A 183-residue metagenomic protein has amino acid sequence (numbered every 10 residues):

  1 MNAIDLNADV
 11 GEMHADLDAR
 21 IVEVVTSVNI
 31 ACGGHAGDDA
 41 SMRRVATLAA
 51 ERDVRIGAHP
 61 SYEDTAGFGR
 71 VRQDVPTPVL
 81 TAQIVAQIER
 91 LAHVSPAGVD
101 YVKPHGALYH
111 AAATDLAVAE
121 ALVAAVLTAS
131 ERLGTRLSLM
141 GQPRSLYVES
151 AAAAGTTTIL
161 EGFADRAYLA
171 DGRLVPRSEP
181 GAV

Functional and structural regions predicted by a protein language model:
I4-A8, V28-I30, I56-P60, D100-P104 (+2 more regions): Hydrophobic faces of well-ordered beta-strands that scaffold small-molecule active sites in alpha/beta enzyme cores
I4-H14, I21: N-terminal basic/disordered segments at the start of proteins
A15-D18, A36-A50, A112-E120, P143-A154: Active-site-adjacent beta->alpha loops and helix N-cap segments on the catalytic face of soluble alpha/beta enzymes
A19-E23, R44-G57, S95-P96: Acidic (Asp/Glu)-rich catalytic clusters
V24-V28, A50, A125-R132, A152-I159: Glycine-enriched alpha-helix->loop->beta-strand junction motifs that scaffold or abut catalytic
I30-H35, L80, A111-A112, A124-P143: Catalytic beta/alpha-barrel core
D64-P104: Glycine/small-residue-rich loop that forms an oxyanion/phosphate-binding "nest" at active or ligand-binding sites
P143-V183: Active-site rim beta-loop-alpha module in soluble metabolic enzymes
